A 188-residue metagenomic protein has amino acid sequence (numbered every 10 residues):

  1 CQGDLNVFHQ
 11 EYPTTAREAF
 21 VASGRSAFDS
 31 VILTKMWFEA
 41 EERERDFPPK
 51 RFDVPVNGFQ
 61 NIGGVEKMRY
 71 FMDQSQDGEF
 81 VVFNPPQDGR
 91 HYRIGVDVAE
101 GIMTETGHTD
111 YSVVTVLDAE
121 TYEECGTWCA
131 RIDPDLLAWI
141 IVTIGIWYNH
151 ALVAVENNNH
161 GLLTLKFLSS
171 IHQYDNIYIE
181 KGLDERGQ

Functional and structural regions predicted by a protein language model:
C1-D184: RNase H-like, metal-dependent nuclease domains and their acidic two-metal-ion catalytic environment used
Q188: Short, surface-exposed amphipathic charged segments that create phosphate/polyanion-binding patches used for binding
